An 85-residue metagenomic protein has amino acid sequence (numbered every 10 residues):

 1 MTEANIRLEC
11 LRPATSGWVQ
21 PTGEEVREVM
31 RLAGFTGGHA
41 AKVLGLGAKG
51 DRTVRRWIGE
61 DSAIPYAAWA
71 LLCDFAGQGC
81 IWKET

Functional and structural regions predicted by a protein language model:
E3-G34, A70: A short, Lys/Arg-rich alpha-helix, primarily the initiator
A14-G17, A40-L44: A short, ordered amphipathic alpha-helix with a cationic face
M30, A41-L44, C73: The alpha-helix within a helix-turn-helix
L44-A63: Recognition helix of helix-turn-helix/homeodomain-like DNA-binding domains that insert into the DNA major groove
D61-T85: DNA major-groove recognition helix of helix-turn-helix/homeodomain DNA-binding modules
